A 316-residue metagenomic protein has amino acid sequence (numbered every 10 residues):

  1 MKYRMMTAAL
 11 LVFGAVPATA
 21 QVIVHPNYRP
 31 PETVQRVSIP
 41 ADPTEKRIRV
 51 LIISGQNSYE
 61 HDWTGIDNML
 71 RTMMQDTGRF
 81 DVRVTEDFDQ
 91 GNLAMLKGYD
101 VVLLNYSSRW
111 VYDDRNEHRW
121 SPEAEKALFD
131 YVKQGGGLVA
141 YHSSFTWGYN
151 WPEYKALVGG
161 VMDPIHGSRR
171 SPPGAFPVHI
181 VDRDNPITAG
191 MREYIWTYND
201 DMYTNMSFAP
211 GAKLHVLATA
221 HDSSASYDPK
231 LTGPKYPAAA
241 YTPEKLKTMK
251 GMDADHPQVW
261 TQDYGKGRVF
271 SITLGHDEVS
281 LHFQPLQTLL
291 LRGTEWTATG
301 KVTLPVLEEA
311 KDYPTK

Functional and structural regions predicted by a protein language model:
M1-T7: Bacterial N-terminal signal peptides that target proteins for export
Q21-E45, Q75-D76, A94, S226 (+1 more regions): Extracellular ligand-binding/catalytic regions of CAZymes and related secreted enzymes and adhesion modules
D42-R47, A140-A238, V306-K316: An acidic, glycine-rich "communication" segment
R47-Q56: Short beta-strand segments enriched in small/hydrophobic residues
L51-I52, L96-G148, K266, I272: Short alpha-beta junction capping motif
Q56-Y59, F88-Q90, L103, S107-V111 (+5 more regions): Solvent-exposed loop/turn segments at secondary-structure junctions within structured extracellular/periplasmic domains
N57-N68: Glycine- and acidic-residue-enriched helix-capping/strand-helix junction motifs
G78-D89: A short beta-strand-loop structural module common to alpha/beta enzyme folds
